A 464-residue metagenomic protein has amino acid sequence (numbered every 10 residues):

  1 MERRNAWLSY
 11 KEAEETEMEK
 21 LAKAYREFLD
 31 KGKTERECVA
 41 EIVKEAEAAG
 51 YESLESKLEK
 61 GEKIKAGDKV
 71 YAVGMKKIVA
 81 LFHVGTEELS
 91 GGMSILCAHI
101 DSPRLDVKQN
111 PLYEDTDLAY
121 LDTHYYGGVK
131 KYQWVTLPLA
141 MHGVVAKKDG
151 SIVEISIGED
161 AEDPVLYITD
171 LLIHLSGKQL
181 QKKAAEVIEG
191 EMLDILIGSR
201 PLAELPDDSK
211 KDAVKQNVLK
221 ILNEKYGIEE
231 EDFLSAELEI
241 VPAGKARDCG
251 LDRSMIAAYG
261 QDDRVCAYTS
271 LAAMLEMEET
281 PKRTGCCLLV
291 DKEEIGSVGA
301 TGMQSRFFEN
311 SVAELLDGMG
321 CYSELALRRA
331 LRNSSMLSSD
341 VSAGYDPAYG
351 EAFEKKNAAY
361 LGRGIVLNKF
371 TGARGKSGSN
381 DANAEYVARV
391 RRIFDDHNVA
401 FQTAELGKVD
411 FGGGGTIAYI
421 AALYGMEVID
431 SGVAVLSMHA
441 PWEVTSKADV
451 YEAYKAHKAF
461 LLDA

Functional and structural regions predicted by a protein language model:
M1-A464: N-terminal hydrophobic/helix-forming segments and targeting peptides
